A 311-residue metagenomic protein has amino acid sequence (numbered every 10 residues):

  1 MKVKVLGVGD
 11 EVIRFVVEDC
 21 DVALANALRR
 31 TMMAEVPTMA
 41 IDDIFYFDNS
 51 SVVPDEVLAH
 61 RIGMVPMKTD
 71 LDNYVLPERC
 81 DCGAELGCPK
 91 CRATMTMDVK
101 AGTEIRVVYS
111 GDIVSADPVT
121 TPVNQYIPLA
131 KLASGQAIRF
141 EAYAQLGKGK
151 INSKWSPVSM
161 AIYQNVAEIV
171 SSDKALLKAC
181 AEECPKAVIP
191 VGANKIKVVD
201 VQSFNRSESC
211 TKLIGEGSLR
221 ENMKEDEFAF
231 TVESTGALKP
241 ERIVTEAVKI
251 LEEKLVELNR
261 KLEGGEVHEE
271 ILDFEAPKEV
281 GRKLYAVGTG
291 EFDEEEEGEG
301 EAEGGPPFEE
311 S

Functional and structural regions predicted by a protein language model:
M1-S311: Protein-protein interaction/assembly regions in multi-subunit complexes
